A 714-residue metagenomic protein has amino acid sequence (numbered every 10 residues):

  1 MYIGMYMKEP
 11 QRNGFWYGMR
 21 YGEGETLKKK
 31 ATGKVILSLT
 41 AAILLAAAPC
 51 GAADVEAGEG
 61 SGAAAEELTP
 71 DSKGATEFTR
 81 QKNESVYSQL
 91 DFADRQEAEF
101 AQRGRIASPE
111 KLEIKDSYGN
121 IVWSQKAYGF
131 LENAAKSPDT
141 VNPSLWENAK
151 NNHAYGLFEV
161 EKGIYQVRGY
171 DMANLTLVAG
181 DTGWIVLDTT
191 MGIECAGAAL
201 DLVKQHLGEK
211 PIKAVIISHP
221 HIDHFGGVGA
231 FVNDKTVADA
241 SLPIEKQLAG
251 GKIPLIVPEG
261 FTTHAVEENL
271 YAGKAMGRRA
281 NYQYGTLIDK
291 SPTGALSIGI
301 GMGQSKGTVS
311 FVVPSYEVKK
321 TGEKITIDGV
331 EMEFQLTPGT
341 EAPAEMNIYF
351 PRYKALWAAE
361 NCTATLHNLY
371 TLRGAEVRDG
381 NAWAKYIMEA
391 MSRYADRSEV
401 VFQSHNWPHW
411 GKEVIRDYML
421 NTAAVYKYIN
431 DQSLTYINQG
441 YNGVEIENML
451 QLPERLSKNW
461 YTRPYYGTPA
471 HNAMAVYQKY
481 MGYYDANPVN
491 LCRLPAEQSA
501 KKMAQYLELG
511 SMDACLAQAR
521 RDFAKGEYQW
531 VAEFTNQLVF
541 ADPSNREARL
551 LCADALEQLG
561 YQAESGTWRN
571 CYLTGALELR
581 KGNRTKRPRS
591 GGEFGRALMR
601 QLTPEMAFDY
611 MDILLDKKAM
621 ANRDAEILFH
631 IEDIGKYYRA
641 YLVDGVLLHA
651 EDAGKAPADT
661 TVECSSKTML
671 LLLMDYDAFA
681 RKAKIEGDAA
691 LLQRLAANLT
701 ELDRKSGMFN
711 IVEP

Functional and structural regions predicted by a protein language model:
S38-A47: Bacterial N-terminal signal peptides
E56-G60, R521, E527-E533, F540 (+3 more regions): Feature captures hydrophobic
T69-T79, T365, A384-E445, M449-Y484 (+2 more regions): Divalent-metal (often Zn2+) His-rich catalytic cores of metallo-beta-lactamase-fold enzymes
K150-P211, M346-F350, K354-E360: Conserved beta-strand hairpin/beta-sheet module of binuclear metal-dependent hydrolase folds, prominently
E159, A249-G250, I256, G260-T337 (+1 more regions): Metallo-beta-lactamase
T182-G183, E194-P254, V539: Active-site metal-binding motif and surrounding structural segment of the metallo-beta-lactamase
G183-W184, M191-E194, K306, S310-S315 (+2 more regions): Metallo-beta-lactamase
K502-W530, F534: Alpha-helical segment of the N-proximal tetratricopeptide repeat
